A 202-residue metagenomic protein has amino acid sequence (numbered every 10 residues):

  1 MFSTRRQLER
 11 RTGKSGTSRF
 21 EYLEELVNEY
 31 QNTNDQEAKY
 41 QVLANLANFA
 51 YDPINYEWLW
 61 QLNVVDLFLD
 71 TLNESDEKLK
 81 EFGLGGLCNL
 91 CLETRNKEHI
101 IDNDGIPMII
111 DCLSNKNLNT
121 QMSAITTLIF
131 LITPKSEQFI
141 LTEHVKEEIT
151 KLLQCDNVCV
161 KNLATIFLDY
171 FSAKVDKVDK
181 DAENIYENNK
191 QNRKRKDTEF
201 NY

Functional and structural regions predicted by a protein language model:
F2-S3, Q31-A47, E74-L92, E98-N103 (+2 more regions): Alpha-helical solenoid repeats of the armadillo/HEAT superfamily in eukaryotic scaffolding/adaptor proteins
T4-W58: N-terminal segments that cap or nucleate solenoid repeat domains
E25-N28, L67-D70, M108-D111, K146-T150: Buried hydrophobic core positions in alpha-solenoid tandem helical repeats
N55, N96, G105: A generic "binding-loop/recognition-motif" signal
Y56, T71-S75: Short coil/turn segments at secondary-structure boundaries
